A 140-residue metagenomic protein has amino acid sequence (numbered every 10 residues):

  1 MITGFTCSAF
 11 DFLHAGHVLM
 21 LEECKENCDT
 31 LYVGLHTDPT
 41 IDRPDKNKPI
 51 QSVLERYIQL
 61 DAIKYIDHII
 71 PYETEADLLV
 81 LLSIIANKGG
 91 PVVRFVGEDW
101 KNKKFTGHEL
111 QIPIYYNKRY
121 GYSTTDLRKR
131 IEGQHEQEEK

Functional and structural regions predicted by a protein language model:
M1-K140: Nucleotidyltransferase catalytic core that binds NTPs
